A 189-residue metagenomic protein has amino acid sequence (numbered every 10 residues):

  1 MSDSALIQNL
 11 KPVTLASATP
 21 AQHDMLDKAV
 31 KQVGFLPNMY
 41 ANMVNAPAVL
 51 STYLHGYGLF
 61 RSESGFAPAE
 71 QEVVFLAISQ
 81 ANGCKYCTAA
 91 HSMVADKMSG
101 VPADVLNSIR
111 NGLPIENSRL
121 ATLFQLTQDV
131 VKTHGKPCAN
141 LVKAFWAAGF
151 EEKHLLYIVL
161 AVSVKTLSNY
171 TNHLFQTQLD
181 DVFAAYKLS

Functional and structural regions predicted by a protein language model:
M1-S189: Hydrophobic alpha-helical segments
